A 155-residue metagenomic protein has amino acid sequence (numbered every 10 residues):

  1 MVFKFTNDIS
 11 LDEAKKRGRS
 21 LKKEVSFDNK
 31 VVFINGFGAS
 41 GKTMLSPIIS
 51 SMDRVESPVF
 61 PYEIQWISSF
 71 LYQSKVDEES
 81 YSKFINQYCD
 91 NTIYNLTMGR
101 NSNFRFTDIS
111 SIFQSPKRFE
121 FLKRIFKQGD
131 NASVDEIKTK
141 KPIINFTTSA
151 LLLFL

Functional and structural regions predicted by a protein language model:
M1-V31: Extreme N-terminal, non-catalytic leader segments that precede Walker-type/kinase nucleotide-binding cores
K4, I9, E13, R54-V59 (+2 more regions): Extracellular glycan-modifying ectodomains
V31, R54, P142-I144: Beta-sheet entry/capping signal
I34: Hydrophobic anchor at the beta1->P-loop junction of P-loop NTPases
F37: Short, aromatic/basic-rich helix-turn unit that serves as a nucleic-acid recognition element
S40-E56: A conserved segment at the C-terminal end of the G1
P61-F146: PAPS-dependent sulfation machinery
S149-L155: PAPS-dependent sulfotransferase catalytic domain
